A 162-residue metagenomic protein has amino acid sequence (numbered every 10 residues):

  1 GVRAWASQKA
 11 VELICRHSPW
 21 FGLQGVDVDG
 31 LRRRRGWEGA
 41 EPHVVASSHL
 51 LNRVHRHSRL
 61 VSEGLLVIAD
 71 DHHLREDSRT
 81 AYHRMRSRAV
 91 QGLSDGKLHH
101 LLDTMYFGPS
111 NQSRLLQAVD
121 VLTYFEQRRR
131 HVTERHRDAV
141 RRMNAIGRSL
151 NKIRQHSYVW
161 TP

Functional and structural regions predicted by a protein language model:
G1-P162: Phosphate-ester processing/binding pockets and catalytic centers
